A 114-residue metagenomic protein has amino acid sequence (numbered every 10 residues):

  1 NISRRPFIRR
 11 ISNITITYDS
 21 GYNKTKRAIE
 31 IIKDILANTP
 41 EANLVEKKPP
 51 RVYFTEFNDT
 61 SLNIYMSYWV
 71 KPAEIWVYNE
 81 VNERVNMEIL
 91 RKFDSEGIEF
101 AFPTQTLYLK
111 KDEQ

Functional and structural regions predicted by a protein language model:
N1-Q114: Structured, soluble regulatory/oligomerization domains located on the cytosolic or IMS-facing side of membrane proteins
